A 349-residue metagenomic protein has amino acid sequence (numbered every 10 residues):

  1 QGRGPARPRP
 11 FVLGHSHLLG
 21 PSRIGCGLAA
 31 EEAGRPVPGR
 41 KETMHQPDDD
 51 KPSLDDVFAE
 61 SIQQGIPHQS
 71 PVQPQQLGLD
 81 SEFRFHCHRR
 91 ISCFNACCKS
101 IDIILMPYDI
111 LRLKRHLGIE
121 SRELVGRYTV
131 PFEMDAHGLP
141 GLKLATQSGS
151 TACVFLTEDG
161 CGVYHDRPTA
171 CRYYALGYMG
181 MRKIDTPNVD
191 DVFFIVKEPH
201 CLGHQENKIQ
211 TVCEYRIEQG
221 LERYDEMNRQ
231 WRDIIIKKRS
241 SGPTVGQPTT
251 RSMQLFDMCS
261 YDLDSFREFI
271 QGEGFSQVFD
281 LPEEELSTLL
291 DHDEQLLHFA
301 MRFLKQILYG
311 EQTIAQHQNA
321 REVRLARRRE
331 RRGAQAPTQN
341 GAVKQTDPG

Functional and structural regions predicted by a protein language model:
Q1-F11, H15: Positively charged N-terminal leader segments that act as targeting/secretion signals
A6, P21, A29-A33, T43: Ala/Thr-enriched low-complexity intrinsically disordered regions
S16, P21-S22: Serine residues within intrinsically disordered or low-complexity segments
H45-A96, I103-L105, D109, R115-H116 (+4 more regions): Short loop/turn segments that flank or connect secondary-structure elements
